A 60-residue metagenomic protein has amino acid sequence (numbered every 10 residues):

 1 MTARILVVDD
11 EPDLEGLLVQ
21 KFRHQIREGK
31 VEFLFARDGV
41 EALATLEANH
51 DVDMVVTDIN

Functional and structural regions predicted by a protein language model:
D9, D58: Active-site residues of response regulator receiver
P12-L34: Two-component/phosphorelay signaling modules centered on CheY-like receiver
V19, L34-M54: Acidic, metal-coordinating helix/loop segments flanking the phosphotransfer/catalytic sites of two-component signaling
F22, I59-N60: Short, well-ordered turn and helix-capping elements at secondary-structure junctions
